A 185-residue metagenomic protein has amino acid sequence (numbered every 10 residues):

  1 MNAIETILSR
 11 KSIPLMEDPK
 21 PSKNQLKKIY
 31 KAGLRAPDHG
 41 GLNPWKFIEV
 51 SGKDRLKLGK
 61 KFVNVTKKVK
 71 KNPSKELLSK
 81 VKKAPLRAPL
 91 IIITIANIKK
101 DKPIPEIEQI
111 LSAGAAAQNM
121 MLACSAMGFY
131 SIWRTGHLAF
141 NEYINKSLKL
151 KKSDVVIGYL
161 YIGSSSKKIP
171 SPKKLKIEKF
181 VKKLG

Functional and structural regions predicted by a protein language model:
M1-R87, G185: N-terminal amphipathic, basic helical "cap/leader" segment at the start of enzyme domains
A3-S12, V156-G185: C-terminal helix-cap and adjacent tail motif
G33, I92, I98-K146: Small-aliphatic-rich amphipathic alpha-helix that forms the alpha element of a beta-alpha
P89-I92, G158: Structural motif
I144-I157: Short, electropositive alpha-helical surface patch
